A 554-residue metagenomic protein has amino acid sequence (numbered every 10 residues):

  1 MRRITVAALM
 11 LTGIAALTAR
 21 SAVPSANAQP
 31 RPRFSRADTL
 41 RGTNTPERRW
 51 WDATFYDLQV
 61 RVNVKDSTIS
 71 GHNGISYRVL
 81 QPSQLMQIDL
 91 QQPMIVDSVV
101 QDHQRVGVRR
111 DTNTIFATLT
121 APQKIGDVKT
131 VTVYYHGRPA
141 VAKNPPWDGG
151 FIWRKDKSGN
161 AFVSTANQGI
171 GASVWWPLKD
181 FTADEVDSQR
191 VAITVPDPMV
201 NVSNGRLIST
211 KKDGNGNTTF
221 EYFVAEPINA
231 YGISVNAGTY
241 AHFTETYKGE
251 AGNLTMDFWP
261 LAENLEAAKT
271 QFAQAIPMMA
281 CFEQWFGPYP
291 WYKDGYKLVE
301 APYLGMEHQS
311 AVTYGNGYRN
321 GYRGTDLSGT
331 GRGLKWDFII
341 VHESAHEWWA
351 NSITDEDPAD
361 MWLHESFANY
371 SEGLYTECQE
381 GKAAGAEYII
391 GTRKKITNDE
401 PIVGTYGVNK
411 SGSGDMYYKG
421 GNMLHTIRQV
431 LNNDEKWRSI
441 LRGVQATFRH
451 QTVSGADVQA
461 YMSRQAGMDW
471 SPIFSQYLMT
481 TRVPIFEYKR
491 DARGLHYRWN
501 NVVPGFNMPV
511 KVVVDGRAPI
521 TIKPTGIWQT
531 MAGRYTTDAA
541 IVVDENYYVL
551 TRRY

Functional and structural regions predicted by a protein language model:
G13, S21-S70, R154-N160, F181 (+1 more regions): N-terminal, polar/Ser/Thr-rich
R41, T45, I125, Y134-Q189 (+2 more regions): Glycine/proline-rich low-complexity spacer/linker segments in large multi-domain proteins
G71, N167-Q168, K179-V341: Hydrophobic helix-coil surface modules that form long, contiguous segments used for peptide/substrate interaction
H72-M94, W176-F181, V186-P196, A456 (+1 more regions): Surface-exposed beta-strand/loop patches in extracellular or lumenal glycoproteins
Q91-R154, A532-Y535: A surface-exposed beta-strand-loop module
I95-Q101, V202, W470-S471, R490-N546: Beta-strand-rich binding/interaction modules
A225, M361, E365-T426, V430 (+1 more regions): Acidic/His/Gly-enriched intrinsically disordered linker/tail segments that often contain short helix/coil "MoRF-like"
P290, S413-L495: Amphipathic alpha-helical substructures
